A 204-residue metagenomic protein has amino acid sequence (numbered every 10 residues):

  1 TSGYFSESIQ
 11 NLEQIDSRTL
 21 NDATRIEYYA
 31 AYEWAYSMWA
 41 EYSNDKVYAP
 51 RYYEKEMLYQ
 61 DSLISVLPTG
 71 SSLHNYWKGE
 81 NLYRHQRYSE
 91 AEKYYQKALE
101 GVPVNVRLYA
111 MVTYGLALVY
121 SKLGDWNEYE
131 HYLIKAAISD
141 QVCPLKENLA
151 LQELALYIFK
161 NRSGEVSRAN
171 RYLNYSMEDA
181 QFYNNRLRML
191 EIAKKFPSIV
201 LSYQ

Functional and structural regions predicted by a protein language model:
T1-Y203: A "functional boundary" signal
